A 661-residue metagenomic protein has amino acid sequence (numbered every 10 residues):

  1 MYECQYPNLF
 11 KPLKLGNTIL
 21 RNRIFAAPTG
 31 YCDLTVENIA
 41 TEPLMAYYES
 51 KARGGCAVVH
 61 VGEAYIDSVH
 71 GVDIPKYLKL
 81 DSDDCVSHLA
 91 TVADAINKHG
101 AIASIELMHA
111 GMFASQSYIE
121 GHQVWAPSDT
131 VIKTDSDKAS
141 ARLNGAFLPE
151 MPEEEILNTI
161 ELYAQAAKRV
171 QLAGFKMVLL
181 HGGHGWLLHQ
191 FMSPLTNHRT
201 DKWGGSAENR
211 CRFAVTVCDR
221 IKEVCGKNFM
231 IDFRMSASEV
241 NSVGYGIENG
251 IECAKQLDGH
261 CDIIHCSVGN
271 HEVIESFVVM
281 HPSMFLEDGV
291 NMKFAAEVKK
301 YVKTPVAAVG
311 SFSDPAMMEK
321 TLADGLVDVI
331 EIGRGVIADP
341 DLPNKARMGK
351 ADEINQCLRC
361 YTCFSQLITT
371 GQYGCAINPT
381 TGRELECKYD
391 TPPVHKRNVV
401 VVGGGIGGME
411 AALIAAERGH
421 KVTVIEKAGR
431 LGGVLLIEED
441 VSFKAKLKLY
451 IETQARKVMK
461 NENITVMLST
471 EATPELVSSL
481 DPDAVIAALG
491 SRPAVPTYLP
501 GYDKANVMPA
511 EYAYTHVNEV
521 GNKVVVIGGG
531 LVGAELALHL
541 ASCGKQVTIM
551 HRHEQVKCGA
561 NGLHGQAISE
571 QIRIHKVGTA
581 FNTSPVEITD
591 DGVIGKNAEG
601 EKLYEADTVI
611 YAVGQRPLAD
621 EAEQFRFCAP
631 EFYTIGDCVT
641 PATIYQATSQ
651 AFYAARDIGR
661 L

Functional and structural regions predicted by a protein language model:
M1-V402, I406, E410-V422, R430 (+3 more regions): Flavin-dependent oxidoreductase catalytic cores
P194, G429-K448, Q555-I568: Conserved N-terminal glycine-rich FAD pyrophosphate-binding loop of Rossmann-like flavoproteins
D339, N344-K345, I414, L538-M550 (+1 more regions): Internal hydrophobic alpha-helix adjacent to the cofactor/substrate pocket in enzyme cavities
V401, V424, V526-I527, I549: Hydrophobic Val/Ile/Leu positions in short beta-strands of Rossmann-like dinucleotide-binding domains
G404-E417, G521-K545: Rossmann-like NAD(P)H-binding beta-loop-alpha module
H420-V434, V547-V556: Glycine-rich FAD pyrophosphate-binding loop
K448-A494, Y502-N522, S542-Q624: A Rossmann-like FAD-binding core segment of flavoenzymes
L536, K557-N561, I635-L661: A conserved FAD-binding loop/helix module that cradles the flavin
